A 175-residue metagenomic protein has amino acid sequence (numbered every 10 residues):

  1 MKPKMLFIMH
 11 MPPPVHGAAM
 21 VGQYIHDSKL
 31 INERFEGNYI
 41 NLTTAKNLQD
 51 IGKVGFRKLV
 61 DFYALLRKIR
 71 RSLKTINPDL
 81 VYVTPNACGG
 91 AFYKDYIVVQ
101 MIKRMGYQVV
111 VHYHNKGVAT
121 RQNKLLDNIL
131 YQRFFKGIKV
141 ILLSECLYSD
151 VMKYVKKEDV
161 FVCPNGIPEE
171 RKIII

Functional and structural regions predicted by a protein language model:
M1-A45: N-terminal subdomain of nucleotide-sugar transferases
N41-R71, A87-K94: A short, charged, and often flexible helix/loop element on the N-terminal side of the glycosyltransferase catalytic
L65, L80-M105: An aromatic- and histidine-rich active-site surface loop
I76: Active-site charged/polar residues at nucleotide-handling catalytic sites that mediate phosphoryl, nucleotidyl
N86-G90, Y107-K124, I138-K139: A short, histidine- and acid-enriched strand-loop-helix "catalytic/donor-clamping" loop that lines the nucleotide-sugar
Q132-I174: Donor nucleotide-sugar binding/catalytic pocket of nucleotide-sugar-dependent glycosyltransferases
